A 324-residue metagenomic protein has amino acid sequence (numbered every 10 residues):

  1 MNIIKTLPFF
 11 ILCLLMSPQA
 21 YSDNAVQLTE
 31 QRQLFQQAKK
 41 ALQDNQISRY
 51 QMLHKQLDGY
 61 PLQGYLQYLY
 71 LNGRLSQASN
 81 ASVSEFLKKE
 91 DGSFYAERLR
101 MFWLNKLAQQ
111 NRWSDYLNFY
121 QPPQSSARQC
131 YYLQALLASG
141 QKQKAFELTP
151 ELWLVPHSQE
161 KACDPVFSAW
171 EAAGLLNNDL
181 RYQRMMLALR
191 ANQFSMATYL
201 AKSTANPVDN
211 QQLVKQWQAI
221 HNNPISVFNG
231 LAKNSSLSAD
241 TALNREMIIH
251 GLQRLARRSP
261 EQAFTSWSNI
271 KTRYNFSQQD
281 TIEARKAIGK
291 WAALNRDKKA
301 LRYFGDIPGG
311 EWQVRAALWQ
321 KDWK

Functional and structural regions predicted by a protein language model:
M1-P8: Bacterial N-terminal signal peptides that target proteins for export
F9-F10, Y21: Aromatic (phenylalanine/tyrosine) cluster motif
M16-S17: N-terminal signal peptide c-region/cleavage motif recognized by signal peptidases
Y21-K324: Alpha-helical solenoid repeat scaffolds
